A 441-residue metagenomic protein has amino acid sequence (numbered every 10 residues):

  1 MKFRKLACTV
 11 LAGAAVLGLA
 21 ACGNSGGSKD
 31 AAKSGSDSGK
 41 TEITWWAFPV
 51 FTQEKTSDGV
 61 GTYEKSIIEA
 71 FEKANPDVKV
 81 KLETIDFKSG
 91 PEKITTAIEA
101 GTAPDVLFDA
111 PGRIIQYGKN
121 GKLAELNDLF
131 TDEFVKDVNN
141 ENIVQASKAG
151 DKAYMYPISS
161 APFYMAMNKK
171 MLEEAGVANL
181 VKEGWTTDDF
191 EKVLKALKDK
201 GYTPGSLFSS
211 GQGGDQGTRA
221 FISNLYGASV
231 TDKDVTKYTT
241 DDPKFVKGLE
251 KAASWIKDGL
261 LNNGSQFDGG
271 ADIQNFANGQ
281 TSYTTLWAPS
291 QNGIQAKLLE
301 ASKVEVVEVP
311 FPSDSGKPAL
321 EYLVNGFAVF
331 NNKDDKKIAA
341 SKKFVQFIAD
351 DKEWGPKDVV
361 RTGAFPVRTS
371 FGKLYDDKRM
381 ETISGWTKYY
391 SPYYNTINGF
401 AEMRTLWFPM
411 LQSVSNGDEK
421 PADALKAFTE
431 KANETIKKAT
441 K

Functional and structural regions predicted by a protein language model:
R4-A14, G23-Q116, N179, S315 (+4 more regions): Conserved N-terminal structural module of periplasmic/extracytoplasmic solute-binding proteins
F48-P49, D109-R113, A161, G269 (+2 more regions): Beta->alpha turn/N-cap motifs
A70-V138, M155, E174-A175, I273-Y283 (+3 more regions): Extracytoplasmic "Venus flytrap"/periplasmic binding protein-like
K73, D77, T131-F134, S147-G214 (+5 more regions): Helix-loop-helix "hinge/cap" segment bordering the ligand-binding cleft or interdomain interface
K73-A74, A175, D258, K297-R361: Extracytoplasmic/periplasmic substrate-recognition and gating elements
D86, P111-Y164, D189, V193 (+4 more regions): Hinge/lid segment of periplasmic solute-binding proteins
D241-E300, A328, A340-F347, E353-P356: Ligand-binding pocket segment of bilobal, Venus flytrap-like solute-binding proteins
V306-V309, K357-P409, S413, K437-K441: Long, aromatic- and glycine/proline-rich binding clefts that accommodate carbohydrate-like moieties
